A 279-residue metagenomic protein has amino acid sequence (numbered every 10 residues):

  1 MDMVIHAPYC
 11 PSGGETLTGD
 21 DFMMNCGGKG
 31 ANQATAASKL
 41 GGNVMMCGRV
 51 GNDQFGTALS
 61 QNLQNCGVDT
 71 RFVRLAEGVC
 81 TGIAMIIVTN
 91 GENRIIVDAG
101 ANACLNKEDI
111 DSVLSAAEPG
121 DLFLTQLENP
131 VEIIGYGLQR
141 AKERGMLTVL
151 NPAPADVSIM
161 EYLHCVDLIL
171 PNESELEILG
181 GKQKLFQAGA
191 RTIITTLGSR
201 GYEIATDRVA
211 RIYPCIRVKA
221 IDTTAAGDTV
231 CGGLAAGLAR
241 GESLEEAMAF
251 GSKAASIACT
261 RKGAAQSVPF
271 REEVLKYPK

Functional and structural regions predicted by a protein language model:
M1-R49, Q54-N65, K219-I221, K262: Glycine-rich phosphate/adenosyl-contacting loop at the front of the ribokinase-like
M3-V4, I96, L179, A258 (+1 more regions): Residues that scaffold the ATP/ADP-binding catalytic core of kinase and kinase-like folds
A37, M46, L63, M85 (+3 more regions): Hydrophobic packing within well-folded, soluble alpha/beta domains
A37, N172, G227: Short, conserved phosphate/pyrophosphate- and ester-handling motifs at nucleotide-, phospho-/glycolipid
K39, Q64, V68-R71, P119 (+6 more regions): Generic secondary-structure signature for well-ordered alpha-helical cores
Q61-L75, I87-I212: Ribokinase/PfkB-type carbohydrate-kinase core domain
E77-V79: Short, glycine-/polar-rich solvent-exposed loops and beta-turns at beta-strand/coil boundaries
V157, Q183-K279: Conserved phosphate-binding/catalytic region of the ribokinase-like
